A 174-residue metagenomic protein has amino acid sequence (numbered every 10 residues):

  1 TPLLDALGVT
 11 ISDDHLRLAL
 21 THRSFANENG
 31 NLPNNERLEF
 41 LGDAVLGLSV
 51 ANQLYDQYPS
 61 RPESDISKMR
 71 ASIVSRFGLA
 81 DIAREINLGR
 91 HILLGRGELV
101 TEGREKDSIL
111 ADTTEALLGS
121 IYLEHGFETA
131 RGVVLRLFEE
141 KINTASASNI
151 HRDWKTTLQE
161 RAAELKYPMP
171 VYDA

Functional and structural regions predicted by a protein language model:
T1-A174: Double-stranded RNA-binding/processing signature
